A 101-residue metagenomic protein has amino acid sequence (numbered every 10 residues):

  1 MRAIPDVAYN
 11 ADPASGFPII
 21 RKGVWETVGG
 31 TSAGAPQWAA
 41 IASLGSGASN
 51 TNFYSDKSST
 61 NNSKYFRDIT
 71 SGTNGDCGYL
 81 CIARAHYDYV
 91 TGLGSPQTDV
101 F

Functional and structural regions predicted by a protein language model:
M1-F101: Extracellular protease catalytic domains of secreted zymogens
